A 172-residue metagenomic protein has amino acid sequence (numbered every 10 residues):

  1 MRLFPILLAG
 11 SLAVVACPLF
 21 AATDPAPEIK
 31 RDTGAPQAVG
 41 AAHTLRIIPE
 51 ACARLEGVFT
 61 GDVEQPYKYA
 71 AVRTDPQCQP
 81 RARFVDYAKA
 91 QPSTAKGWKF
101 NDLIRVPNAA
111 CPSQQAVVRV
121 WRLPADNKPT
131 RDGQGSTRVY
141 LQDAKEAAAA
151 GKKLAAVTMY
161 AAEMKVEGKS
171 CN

Functional and structural regions predicted by a protein language model:
M1-G10: Bacterial N-terminal signal peptides that target proteins for export
A16-P18: N-terminal signal peptide c-region/cleavage motif recognized by signal peptidases
T23-N172: Ser/Thr-rich low-complexity repeats and stalk/linker segments
